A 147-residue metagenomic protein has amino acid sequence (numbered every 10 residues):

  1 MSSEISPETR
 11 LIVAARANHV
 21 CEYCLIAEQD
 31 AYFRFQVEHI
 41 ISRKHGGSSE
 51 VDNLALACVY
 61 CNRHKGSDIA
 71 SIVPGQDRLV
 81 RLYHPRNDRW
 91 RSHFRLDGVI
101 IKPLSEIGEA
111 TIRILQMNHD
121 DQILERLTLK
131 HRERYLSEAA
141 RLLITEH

Functional and structural regions predicted by a protein language model:
M1-E8, I12, A27-D30, S48 (+2 more regions): Extended charged
A14-V20, F33, E50-L54: Short metal-coordination and nucleic-acid-contact micro-motifs, chiefly zinc-binding Cys/His arrays
E22-C24, Y60: Short, cysteine/histidine-rich loop/knuckle motifs that typically chelate Zn2+
I26, A31-F33, H39-I40: Charged, well-structured alpha/beta interaction segments
Q36-S42, L56-C58: Histidine-centered catalytic micro-motifs used for acid/base chemistry in nuclease and nucleotide-processing active
